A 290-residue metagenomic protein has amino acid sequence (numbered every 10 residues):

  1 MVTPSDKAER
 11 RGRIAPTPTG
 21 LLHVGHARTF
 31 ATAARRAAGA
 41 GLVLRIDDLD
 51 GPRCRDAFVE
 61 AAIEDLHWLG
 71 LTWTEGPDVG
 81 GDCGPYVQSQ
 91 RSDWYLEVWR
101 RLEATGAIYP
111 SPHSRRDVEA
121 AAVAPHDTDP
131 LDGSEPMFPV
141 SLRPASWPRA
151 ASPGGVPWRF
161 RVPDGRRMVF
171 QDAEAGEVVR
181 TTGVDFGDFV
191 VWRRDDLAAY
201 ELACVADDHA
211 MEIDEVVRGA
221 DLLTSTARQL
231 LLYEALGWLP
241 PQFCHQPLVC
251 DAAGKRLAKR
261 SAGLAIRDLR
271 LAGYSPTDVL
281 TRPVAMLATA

Functional and structural regions predicted by a protein language model:
M1-L21, L69, W147-A151, P163-R166 (+1 more regions): Non-catalytic terminal extensions that flank enzyme cores
V2-D127, A220-D221, S225-W238: N-terminal Rossmann-like or analogous alpha/beta NTP/dinucleotide-binding catalytic cores that position adenine
H67, W99-I108, G165-F170, E174-E177 (+1 more regions): A short, terminal or domain-edge coil/loop segment
T74-P77, P240-F243, T277-V279, A290: Short, surface-exposed acidic
R100-A104, H209, R270, V284: Alpha-helix boundary recognition
R116-A258, A265-R270: Active-site cores that bind ATP or allylic diphosphates and position pyrophosphate for catalysis
